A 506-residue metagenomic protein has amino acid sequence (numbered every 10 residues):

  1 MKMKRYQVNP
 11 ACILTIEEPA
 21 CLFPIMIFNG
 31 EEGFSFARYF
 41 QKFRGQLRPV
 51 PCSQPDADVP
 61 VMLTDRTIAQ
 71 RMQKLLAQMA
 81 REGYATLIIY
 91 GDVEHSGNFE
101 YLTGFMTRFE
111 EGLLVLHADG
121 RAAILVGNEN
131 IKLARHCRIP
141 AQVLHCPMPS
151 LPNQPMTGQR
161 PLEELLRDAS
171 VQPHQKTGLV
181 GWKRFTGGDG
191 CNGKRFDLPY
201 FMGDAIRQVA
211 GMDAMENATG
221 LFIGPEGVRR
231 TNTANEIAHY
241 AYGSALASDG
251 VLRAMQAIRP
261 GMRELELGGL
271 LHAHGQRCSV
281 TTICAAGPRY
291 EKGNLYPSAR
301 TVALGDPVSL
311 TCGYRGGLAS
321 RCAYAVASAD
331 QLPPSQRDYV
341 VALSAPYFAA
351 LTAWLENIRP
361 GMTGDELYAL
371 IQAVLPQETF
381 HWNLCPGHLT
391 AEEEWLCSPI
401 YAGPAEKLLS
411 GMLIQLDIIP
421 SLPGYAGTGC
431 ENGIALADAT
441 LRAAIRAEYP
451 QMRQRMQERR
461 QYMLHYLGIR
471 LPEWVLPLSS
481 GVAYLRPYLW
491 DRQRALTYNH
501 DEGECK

Functional and structural regions predicted by a protein language model:
M3-K506: Active-site neighborhoods and metal-handling regions in enzymes and metal-associated proteins
